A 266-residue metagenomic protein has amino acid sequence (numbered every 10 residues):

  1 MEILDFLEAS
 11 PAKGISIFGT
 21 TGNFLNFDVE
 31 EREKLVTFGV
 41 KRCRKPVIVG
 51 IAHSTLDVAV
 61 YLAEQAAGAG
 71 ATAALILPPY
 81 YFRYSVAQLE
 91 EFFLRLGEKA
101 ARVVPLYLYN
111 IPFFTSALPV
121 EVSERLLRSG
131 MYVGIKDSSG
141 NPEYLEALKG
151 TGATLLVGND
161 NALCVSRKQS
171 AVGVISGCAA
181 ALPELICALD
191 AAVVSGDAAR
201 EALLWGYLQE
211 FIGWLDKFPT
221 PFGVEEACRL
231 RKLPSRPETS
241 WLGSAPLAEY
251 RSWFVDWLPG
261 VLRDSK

Functional and structural regions predicted by a protein language model:
M1-T115, E124-R125: Active-site beta->alpha loop and helix N-cap motifs at the rims of alpha/beta catalytic domains
F6, S10-A12, T21, S170-A171 (+2 more regions): C-terminal alpha-helical cap/extension of soluble enzyme domains
I17, G22-L25, H53-T55, D137 (+4 more regions): Short, flexible micro-motifs
L25-N26, V58, Y84, Y144 (+3 more regions): Short secondary-structure boundary/hinge segments and terminal tails
R32, V36, A59, F93 (+4 more regions): A general structural signal for well-ordered alpha-helical segments in protein cores
G97-A101, P112-D216: Catalytic alpha/beta core domains of metabolic enzymes, predominantly
